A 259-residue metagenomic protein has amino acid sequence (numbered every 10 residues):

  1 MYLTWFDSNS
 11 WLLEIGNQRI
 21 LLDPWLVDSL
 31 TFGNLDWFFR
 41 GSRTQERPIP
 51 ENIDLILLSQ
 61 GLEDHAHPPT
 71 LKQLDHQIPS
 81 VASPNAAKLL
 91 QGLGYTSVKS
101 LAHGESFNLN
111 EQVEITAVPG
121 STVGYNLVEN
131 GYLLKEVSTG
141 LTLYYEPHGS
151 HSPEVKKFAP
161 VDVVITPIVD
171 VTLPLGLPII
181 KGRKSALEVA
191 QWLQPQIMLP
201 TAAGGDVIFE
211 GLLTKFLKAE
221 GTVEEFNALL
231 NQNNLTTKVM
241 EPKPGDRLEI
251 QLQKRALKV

Functional and structural regions predicted by a protein language model:
M1-Q45, V128-P147, V163: Conserved beta-strand hairpin/beta-sheet module of binuclear metal-dependent hydrolase folds, prominently
Q18, H76-P79, Y95, L193-I197 (+1 more regions): A short helix->loop->beta-strand "cap" motif at the edges of active sites that frequently abuts
Q18-L57, P68-Q73, G124, S150-K157: Pre-active-site segment of Zn-dependent metallo-hydrolases
L22-D23, I53-A66, V81-P84, L143-G149 (+3 more regions): Active-site neighborhood of phospho(di)ester-bond hydrolases with catalytic His/Asp-centered motifs
S29, G61-A66, A87-L90, E105-N108 (+5 more regions): Active-site environment of divalent metal-dependent phosphoester hydrolases
S42-F107: Active-site HxH/HxHxD metal-binding segment of metal-dependent hydrolases
A82-G140, Q232, V239-K258: Metallo-beta-lactamase
N85, S152-P244: Cap/insert and terminal regions of metallo-dependent hydrolase folds
